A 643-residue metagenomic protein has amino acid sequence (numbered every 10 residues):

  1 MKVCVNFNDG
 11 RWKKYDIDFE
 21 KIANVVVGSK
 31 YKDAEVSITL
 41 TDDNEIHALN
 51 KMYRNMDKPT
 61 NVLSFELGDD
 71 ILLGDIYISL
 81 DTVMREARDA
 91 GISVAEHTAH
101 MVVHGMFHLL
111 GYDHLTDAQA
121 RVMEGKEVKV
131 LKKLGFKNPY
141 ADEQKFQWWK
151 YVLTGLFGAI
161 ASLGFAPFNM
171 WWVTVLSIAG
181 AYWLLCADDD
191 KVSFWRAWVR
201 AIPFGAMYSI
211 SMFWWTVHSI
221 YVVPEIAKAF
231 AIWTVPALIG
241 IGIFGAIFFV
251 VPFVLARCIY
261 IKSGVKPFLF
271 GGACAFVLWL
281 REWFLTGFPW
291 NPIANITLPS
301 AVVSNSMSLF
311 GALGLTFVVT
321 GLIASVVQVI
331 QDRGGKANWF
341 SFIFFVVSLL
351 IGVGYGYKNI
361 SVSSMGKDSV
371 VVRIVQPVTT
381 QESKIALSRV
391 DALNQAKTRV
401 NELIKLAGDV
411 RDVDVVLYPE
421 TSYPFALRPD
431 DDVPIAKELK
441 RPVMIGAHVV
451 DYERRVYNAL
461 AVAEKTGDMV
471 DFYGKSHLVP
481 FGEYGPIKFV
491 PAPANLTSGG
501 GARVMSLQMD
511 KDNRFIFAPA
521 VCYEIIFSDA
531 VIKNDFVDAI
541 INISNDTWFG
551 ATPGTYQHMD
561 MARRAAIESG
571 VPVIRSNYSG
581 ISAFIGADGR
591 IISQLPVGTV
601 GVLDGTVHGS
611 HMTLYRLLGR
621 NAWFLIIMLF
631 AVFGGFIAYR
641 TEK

Functional and structural regions predicted by a protein language model:
M1-T98, L110-K145: An acidic/histidine-cluster motif and surrounding catalytic segment that typifies divalent-metal-assisted enzyme active
T98, F107-Y112, S219, L285 (+2 more regions): Active-site-flanking alpha-helical
V103, F107-G111, W215, R281 (+2 more regions): Short active-site segment of divalent metal-dependent hydrolases/proteases that encodes the spacing between
F146-V362, A551-T552, A565, N577-S582 (+2 more regions): Membrane-embedded alpha-helical bundles of multi-pass enzymes that act on lipidic or dolichyl-linked glycan substrates
P167-G180, Y208-S219, Q376-P377, D412-R428 (+2 more regions): Short, conserved active-site loops that position catalytic residues or coordinate cofactors/metal ions across diverse
H218-G240, A273-A275, W279-A312, V456-S528 (+2 more regions): Active-site catalytic loop in hydrolytic enzyme cores
G245, G272, V415, T421-I445 (+4 more regions): CN hydrolase (nitrilase-like) catalytic-core segments centered on the catalytic cysteine and neighboring Lys/Glu
Y355-P480, V504-P519, Y523, V531: Soluble catalytic regions of membrane-associated enzymes that act on cell-envelope and secretory-pathway components
